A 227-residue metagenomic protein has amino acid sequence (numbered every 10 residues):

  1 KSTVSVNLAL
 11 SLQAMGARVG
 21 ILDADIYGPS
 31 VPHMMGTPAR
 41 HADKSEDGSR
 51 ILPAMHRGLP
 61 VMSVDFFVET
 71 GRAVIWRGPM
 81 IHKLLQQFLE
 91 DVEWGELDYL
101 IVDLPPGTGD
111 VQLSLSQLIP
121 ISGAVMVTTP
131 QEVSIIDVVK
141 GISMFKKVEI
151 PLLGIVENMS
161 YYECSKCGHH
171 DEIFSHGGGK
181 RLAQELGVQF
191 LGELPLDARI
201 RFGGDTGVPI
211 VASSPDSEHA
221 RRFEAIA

Functional and structural regions predicted by a protein language model:
S2, D23, V31, M62 (+7 more regions): Residue-level signature of catalytic and energy-coupling elements of molecular machines, predominantly ATP/GTP-dependent
V4, L8: Hydrophobic positions on the alpha1 helix immediately C-terminal to the Walker A/P-loop
A9, Q13, S116: Gly/Ala-rich phosphate-binding loop of Rossmann-like dinucleotide-binding domains, activating on the conserved
L12, A17-W76, H82-K83, L89: Phosphate-binding loop that captures ATP/GTP phosphates
G28, G78, H82-Q86, E132-V139 (+4 more regions): Amphipathic alpha-helical transducer elements in NTP-driven molecular machines
F66-L115: Phosphate-binding/switch loop-helix module in NTP-utilizing enzymes
D98-Y99, P105-T206: Conserved catalytic-core segment of NTP-binding enzymes
T206-H219: C-terminal boundary of histidine-terminating zinc-finger modules
